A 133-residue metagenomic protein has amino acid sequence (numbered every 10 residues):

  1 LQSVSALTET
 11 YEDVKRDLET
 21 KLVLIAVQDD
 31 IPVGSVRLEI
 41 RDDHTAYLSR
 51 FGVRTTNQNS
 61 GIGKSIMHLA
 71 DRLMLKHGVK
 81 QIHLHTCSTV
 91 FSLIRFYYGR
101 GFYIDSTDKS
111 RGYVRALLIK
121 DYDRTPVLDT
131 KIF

Functional and structural regions predicted by a protein language model:
L1-R16: Conserved GNAT-fold acetyl-CoA-binding loop/helix
L22-I25, A116: Hydrophobic beta-strand residues of extracellular immunoglobulin-like
I25, I31-E39, Y47-G52: Conserved beta-strand in the GNAT
I40-S49, Q58, H77-K80, S110-V114: A conserved beta-turn-beta hairpin within the catalytic core of GNAT-like acetyltransferases that forms part
V53, N59-R72, R95-G99: Conserved acetyl-CoA-binding loop-helix of GNAT-fold acetyltransferases
M67, M74-T86: Conserved GNAT acetyl-CoA-binding A-motif
H83-I94, K109-R115: Conserved beta-strand-loop-alpha-helix junction that forms the acyl-donor binding cleft
Y113-F133: Terminal substrate-recognition subdomain of acyl/acetyltransferases
